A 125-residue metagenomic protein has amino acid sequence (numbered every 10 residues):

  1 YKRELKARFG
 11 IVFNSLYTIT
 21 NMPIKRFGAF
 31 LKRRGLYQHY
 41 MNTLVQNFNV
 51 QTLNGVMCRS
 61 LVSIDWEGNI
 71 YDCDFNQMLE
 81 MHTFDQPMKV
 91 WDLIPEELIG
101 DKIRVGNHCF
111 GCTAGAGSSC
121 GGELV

Functional and structural regions predicted by a protein language model:
Y1-N54: Radical SAM enzyme [4Fe-4S]-AdoMet core and its adjacent flexible, acidic and glycine-rich loops/tails across
K2, Q46-F48, L61, P95-L98: Residue-level detector of functional hotspots within protein domains
R3-L5, Q38-M41, R59, F84-Q86 (+1 more regions): Short, surface-exposed linear patches
S15, L61, H108-G111: Generic structural signal for residues positioned in beta-strands
I19-N21, D65, G115: Structured loops at beta-to-helix junctions and adjacent beta-edge loops in soluble globular domains
K25, V56-C58, M81, E123: Generic hydrophobic/packing signal
V45-N76: C-terminal accessory regions of radical SAM enzymes
I70-V125: Flexible mid-to-C-terminal extensions adjoining Fe-S/redox cofactors in radical SAM and related proteins
